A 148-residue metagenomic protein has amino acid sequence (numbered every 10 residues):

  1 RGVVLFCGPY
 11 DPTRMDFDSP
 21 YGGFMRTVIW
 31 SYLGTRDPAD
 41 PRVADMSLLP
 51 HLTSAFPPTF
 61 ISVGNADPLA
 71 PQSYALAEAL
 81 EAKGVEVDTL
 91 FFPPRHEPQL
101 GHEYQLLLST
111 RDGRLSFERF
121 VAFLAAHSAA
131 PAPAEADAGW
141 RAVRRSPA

Functional and structural regions predicted by a protein language model:
R1-A148: Alpha/beta-hydrolase superfamily serine-hydrolase fold, recognizing
